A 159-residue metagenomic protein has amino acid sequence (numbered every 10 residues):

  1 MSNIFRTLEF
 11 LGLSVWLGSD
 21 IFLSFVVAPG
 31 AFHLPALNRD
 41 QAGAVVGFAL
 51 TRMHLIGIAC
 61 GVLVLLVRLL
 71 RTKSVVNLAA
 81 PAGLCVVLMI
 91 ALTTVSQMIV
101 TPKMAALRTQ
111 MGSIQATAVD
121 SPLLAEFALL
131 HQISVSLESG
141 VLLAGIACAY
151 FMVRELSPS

Functional and structural regions predicted by a protein language model:
S2-V64, R68-R71, N77-A80, A106-A128: Interfacial loop at the N-terminal end of multi-pass membrane proteins
S14-L17, C85-V100: Hydrophobic alpha-helical membrane-insertion segments
F22, V26, V95, I99-P102 (+1 more regions): Transmembrane alpha-helix boundary/anchor motif
M53, C60, L92-V95, S134 (+1 more regions): A structural signal for well-ordered alpha-helices, especially hydrophobic packing surfaces of coiled-coils
G61-S74, E138-P158: Transmembrane alpha-helical segments in integral membrane proteins
A79-G83, S121-P122, R154-S159: Hydrophobic alpha-helical transmembrane segments and immediately flanking/interface helices in integral membrane
G83-V87, L137-L142: Hydrophobic H-region at the start of alpha-helical membrane spans
L129-S136: Individual transmembrane alpha-helix segments
